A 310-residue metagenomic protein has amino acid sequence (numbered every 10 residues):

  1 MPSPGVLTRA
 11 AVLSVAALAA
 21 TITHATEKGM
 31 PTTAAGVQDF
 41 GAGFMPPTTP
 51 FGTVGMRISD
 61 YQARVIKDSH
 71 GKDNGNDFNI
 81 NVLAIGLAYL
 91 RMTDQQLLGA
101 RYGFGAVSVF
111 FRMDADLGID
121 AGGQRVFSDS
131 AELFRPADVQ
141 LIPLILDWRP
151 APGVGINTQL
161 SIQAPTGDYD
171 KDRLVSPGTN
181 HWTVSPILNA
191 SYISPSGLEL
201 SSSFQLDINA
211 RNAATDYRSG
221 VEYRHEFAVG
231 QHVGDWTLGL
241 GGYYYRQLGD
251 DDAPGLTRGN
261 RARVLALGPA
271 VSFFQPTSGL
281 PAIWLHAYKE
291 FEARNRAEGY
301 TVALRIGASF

Functional and structural regions predicted by a protein language model:
M1-T32: Cleavable N-terminal export/targeting peptides
T26-E27, G43-F51, T93-G103, L117 (+5 more regions): Short loop/turn motifs that connect adjacent beta-strands in outer-membrane beta-barrel proteins
E27-T33, D60-A84, I119-A131, L174: Surface-exposed strand-loop-strand hairpins of Gram-negative outer-membrane beta-barrel proteins
G29-M30, K67, A214-F310: Outer membrane beta-barrel transmembrane domains
P31-A34, V54-Q62, F104-F110, T158-A164 (+5 more regions): Transmembrane beta-barrel strands of outer-membrane/channel proteins
A42, M56, L87-R91, L141-D147 (+6 more regions): Residues on the lipid-exposed face of transmembrane beta-strands in outer-membrane beta-barrel proteins
P50, N79-L87, L133-Q140, G178-V184 (+4 more regions): Residues that define the transmembrane beta-barrel architecture of outer-membrane proteins
A100-G103, V109-R218, G259-R261, P276: Outer-membrane pore/translocation modules
